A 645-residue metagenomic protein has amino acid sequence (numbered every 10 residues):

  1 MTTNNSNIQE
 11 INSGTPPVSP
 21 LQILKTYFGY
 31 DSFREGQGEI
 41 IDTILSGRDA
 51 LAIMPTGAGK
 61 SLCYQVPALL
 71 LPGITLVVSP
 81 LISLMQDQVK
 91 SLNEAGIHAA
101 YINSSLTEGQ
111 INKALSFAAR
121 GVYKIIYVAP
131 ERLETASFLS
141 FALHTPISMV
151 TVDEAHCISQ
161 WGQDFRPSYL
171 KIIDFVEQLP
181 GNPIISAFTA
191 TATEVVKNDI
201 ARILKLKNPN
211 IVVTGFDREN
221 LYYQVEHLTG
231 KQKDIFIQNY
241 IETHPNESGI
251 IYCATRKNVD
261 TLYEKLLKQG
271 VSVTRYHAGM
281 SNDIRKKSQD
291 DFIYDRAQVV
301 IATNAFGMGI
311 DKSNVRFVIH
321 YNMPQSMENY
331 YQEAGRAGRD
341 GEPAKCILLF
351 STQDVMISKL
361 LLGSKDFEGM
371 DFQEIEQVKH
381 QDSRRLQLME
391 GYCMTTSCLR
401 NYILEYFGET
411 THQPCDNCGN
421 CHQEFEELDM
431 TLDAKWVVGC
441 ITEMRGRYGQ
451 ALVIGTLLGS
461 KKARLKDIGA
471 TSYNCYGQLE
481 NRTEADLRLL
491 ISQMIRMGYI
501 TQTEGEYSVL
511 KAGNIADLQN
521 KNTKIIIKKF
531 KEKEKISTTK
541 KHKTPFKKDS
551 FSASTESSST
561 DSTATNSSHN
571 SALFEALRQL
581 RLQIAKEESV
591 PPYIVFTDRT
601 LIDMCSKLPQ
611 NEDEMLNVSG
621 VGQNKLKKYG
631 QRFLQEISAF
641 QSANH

Functional and structural regions predicted by a protein language model:
M1-P20, M356-I357, E368-F372, Q381-S383 (+2 more regions): Accessory DNA-binding and partner-docking regions appended to nucleic-acid-acting proteins, especially the terminal
T2, I8, G14-Y27, D31-E35 (+5 more regions): Helicase motor core with emphasis on the C-terminal RecA-like subdomain
I44, I241, F292, C393 (+2 more regions): Short helix-to-turn junction characteristic of helix-turn-helix DNA-binding domains, especially the helix
G181, P245, T396, G446 (+1 more regions): Flexible coil/turn residues that form the inter-helical turn or adjacent wing/linker of helix-turn-helix
Q377-F407: Short, charged low-complexity linear segments at domain edges
